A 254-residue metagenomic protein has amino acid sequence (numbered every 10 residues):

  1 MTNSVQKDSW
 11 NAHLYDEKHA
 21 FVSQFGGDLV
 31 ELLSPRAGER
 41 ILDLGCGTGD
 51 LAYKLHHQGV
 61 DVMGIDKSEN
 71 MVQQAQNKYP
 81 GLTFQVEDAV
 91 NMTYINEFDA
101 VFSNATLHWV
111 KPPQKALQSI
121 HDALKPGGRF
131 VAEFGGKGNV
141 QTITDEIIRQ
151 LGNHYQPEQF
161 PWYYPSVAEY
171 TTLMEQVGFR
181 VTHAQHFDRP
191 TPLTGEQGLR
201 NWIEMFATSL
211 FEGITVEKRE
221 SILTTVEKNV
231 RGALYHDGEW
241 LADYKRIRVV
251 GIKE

Functional and structural regions predicted by a protein language model:
M1-E39, D50-K54, M71-Q74, K78: Conserved class I S-adenosyl-L-methionine
L42-L44, T48-M92: Class I SAM-dependent methyltransferase SAM/SAH-binding core
V90-V101: A short acidic, Gly/Pro-enriched loop at the edge of an enzyme's catalytic core that lines a small-molecule cofactor
A100-P113: A short SAM/SAH-binding and catalytic strip from SAM-dependent methyltransferases
Q114-R129: A short glycine-rich, Lys/Arg-flanked "PGG" loop and its adjoining helix->strand segment in the class I
V131-N153: Conserved class I S-adenosyl-L-methionine
Y163-V177: Short alpha-helix
T182-D237: C-terminal helical/coil "lid" or tail adjacent to the Rossmann-like core of SAM-dependent
